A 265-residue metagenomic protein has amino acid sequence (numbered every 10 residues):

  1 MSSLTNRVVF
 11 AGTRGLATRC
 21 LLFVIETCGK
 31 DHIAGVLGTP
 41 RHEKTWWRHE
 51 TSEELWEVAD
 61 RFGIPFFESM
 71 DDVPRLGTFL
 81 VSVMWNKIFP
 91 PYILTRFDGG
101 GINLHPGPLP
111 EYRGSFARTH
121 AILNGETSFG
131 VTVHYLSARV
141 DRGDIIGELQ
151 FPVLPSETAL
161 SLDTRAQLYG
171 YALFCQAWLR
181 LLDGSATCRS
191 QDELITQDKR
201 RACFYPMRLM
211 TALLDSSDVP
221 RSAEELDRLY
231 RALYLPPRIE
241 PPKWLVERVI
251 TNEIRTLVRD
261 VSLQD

Functional and structural regions predicted by a protein language model:
M1-Q264: One-carbon transfer enzymes
